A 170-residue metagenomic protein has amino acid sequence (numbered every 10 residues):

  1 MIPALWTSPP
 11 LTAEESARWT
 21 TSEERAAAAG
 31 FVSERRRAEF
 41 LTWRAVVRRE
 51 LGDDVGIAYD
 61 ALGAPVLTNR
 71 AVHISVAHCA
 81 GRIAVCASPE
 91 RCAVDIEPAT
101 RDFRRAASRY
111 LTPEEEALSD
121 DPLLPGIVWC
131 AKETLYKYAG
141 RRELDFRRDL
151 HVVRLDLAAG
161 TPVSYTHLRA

Functional and structural regions predicted by a protein language model:
M1-R169: Core catalytic alpha/beta fold that binds nucleotide/phospho-ligands
